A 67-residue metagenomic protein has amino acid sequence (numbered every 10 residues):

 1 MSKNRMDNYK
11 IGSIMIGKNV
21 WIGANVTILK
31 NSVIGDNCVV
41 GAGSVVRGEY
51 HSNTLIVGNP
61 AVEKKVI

Functional and structural regions predicted by a protein language model:
M1-S32, N59-P60, I67: Flexible, glycine/small-residue-enriched loop-and-beta-strand segment within the central core of proteins
K18, D36-N37, S52: Short acidic capping loops at alpha-helix termini that bridge into adjacent secondary structure
W21, V39, L55-V57: Short-chain dehydrogenase/reductase
N25-C38, S44-G48: Beta-rich strand-turn-strand
V45, P60-E63: Conserved switch/coupling elements of ABC/ABC-like ATPase nucleotide-binding domains
E49, K64-V66: Residues that scaffold the ATP/ADP-binding catalytic core of kinase and kinase-like folds
Y50-S52, V57-P60: Acidic, glycine-centered active-site loop in nucleotide-sugar glycosyltransferases
